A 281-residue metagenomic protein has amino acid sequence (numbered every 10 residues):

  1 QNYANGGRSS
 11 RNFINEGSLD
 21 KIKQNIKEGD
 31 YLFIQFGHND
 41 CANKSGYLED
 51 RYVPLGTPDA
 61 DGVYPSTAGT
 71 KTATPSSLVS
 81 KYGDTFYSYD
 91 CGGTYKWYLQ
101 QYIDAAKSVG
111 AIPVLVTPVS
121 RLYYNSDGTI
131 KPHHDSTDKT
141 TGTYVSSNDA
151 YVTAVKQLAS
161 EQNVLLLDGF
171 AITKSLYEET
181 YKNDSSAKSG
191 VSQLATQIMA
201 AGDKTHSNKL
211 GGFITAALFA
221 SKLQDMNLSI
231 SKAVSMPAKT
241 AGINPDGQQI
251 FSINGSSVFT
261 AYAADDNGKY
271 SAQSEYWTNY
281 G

Functional and structural regions predicted by a protein language model:
Q1-S9: A short beta-strand-loop structural module common to alpha/beta enzyme folds
S9-K21: N-terminal post-signal-peptidase region of extra-cytosolic proteins
K21-H206, F213, S221: Alpha-helical cap/lid subdomain in secreted, periplasmic, or secretory-pathway luminal O-acyl-processing enzymes
N183-G281: Conserved catalytic region of serine esterases and O-acyltransferases that act on ester linkages in lipids
